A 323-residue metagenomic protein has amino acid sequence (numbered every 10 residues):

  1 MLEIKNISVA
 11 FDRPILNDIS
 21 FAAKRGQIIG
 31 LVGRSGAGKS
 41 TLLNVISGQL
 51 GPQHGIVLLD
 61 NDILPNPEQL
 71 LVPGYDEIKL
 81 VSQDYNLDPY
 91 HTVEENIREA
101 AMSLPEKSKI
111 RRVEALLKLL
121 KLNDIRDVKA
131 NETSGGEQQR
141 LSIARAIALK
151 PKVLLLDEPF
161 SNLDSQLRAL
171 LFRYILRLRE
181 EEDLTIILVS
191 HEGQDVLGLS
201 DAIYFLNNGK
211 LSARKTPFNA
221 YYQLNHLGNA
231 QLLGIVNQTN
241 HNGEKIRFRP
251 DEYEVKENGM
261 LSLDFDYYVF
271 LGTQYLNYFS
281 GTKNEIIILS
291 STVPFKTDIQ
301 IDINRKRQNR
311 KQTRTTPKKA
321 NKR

Functional and structural regions predicted by a protein language model:
S47: Helix-to-loop junction immediately C-terminal to a conserved catalytic motif
I63-K79, S103: ABC ATPase NBD coupling module
S108-I125, R177: Conserved ABC ATPase "signature" region
K129-T133, E137: Conserved ABC ATPase signature
A148-K152: A short, proline-enriched helix->beta-strand linker immediately N-terminal to the Walker B motif in ABC-type P-loop
L154-E158: Catalytic Walker B motif of ABC-type/P-loop ATPase nucleotide-binding domains
N208-G209: Conserved ABC ATPase "signature" C-loop
